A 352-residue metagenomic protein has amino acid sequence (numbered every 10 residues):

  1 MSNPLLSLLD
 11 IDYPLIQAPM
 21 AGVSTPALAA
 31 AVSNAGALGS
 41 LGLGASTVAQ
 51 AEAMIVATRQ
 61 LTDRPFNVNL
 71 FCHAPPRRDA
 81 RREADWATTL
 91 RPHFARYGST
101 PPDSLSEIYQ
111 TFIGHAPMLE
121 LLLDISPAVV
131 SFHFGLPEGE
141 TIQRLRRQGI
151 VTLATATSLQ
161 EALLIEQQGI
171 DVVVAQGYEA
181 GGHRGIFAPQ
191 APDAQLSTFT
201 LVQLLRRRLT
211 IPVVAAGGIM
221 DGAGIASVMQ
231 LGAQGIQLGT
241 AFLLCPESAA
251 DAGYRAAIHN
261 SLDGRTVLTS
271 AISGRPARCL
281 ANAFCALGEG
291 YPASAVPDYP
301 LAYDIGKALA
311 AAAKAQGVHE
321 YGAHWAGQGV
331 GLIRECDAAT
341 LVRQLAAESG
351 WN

Functional and structural regions predicted by a protein language model:
M1-R208, L345: Active-site entrance/lid segments in N-terminal catalytic domains of soluble metabolic enzymes
R91, A95, H183-A188, P192-V214 (+1 more regions): Conserved active-site-proximal phosphate/metal-binding subdomains
